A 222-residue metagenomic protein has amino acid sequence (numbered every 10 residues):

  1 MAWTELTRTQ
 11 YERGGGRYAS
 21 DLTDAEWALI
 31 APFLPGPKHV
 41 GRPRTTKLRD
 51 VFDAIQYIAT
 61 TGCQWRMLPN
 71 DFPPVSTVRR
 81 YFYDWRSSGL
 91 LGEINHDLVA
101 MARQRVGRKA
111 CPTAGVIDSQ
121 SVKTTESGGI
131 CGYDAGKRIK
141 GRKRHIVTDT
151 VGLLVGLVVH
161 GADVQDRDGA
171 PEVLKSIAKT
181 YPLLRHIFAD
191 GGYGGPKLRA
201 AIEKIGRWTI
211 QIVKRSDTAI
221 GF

Functional and structural regions predicted by a protein language model:
M1-F222: Short alpha-helical elements
